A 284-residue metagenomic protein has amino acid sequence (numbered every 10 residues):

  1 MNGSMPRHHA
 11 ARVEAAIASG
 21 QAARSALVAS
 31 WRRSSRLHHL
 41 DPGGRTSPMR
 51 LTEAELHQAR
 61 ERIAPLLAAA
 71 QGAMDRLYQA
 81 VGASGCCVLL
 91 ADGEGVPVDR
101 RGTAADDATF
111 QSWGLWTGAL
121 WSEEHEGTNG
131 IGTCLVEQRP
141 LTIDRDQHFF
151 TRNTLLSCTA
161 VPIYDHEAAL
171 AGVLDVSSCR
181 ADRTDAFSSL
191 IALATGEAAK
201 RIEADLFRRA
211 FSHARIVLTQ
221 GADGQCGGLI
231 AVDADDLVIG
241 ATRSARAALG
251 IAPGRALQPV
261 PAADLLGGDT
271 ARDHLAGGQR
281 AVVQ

Functional and structural regions predicted by a protein language model:
M1-H125, N129-F150, L155-S157, Y164-H166 (+1 more regions): Intrinsically disordered, low-complexity terminal regulatory regions
T103-D106, F110, A245-L257: PAS/PAS-like sensory domain cap-loop motif
D146, L257-Q258: Proline- and acidic/polar-enriched loop/turn elements at helix boundaries
D146-Q147, L155-A160, D264-Q284: PAS-family sensory/regulatory modules and their coupling/dimerization elements
